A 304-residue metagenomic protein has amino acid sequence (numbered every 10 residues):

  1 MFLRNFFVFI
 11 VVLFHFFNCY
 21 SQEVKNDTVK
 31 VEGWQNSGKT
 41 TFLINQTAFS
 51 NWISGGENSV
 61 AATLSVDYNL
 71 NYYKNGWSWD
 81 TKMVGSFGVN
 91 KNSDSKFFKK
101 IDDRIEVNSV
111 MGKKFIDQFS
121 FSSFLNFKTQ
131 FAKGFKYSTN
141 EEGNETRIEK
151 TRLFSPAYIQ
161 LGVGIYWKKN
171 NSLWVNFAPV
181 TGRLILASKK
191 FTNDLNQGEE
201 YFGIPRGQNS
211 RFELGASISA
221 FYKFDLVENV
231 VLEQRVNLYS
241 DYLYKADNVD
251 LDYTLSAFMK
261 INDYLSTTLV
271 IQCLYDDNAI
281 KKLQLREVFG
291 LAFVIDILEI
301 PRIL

Functional and structural regions predicted by a protein language model:
G38-T40, T81, S123-L125, V163 (+3 more regions): Membrane-embedded beta-strand positions of outer-membrane beta-barrel proteins
F42-A48, K74-G76, G85-K91, F127-K133 (+5 more regions): Transmembrane beta-strands of outer-membrane beta-barrel pores
F42-I44, L64-Y72, V107-K113, F127 (+6 more regions): Residues on the lipid-exposed face of transmembrane beta-strands in outer-membrane beta-barrel proteins
N51-G56, K91-F97, N144-T151, E200-Q208 (+2 more regions): Extracellular loop and loop/strand-boundary signature of outer-membrane beta-barrel proteins
N58-L64, I101-I105, S155-I159, S210-A216 (+2 more regions): Residues that define the transmembrane beta-barrel architecture of outer-membrane proteins
W77-W79, Q118-F121, S172-V175, N229-L232 (+2 more regions): Repeated loop/turn-to-beta-strand initiation elements of outer-membrane beta-barrel proteins
K100-E213: Outer-membrane pore/translocation modules
L285-L304: Outer-membrane beta-barrel "beta-signal"
